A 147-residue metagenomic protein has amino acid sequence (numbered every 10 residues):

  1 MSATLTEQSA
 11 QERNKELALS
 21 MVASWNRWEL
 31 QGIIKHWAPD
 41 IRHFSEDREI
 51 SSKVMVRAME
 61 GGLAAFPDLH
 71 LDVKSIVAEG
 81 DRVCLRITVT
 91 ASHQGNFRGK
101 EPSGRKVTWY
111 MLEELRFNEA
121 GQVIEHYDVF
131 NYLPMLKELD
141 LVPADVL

Functional and structural regions predicted by a protein language model:
M1-L147: C-terminal and inter-domain tail/linker signature
